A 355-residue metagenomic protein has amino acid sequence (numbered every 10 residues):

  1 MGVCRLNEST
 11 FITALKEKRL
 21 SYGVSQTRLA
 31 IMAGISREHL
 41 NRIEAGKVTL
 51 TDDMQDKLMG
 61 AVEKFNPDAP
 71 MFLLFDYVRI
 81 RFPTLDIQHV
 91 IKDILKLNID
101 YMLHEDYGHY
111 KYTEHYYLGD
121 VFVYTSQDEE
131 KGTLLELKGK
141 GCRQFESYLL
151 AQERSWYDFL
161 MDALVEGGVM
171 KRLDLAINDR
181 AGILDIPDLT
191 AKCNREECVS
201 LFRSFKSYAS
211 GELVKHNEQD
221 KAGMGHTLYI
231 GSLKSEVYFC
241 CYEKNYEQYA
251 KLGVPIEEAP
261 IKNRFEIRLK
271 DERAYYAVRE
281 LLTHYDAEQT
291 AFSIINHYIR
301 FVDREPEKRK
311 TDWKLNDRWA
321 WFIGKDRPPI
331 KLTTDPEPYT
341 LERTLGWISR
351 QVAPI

Functional and structural regions predicted by a protein language model:
M1-T10, E17, S21, G60-T340 (+1 more regions): Structured, helix-rich domain cores that form ligand/interaction pockets
T13, R28-M32, K314: N-proximal short alpha-helices
L15, Q26, R37, D52-Q55 (+2 more regions): Helix-turn-helix DNA-binding elements, focusing on the entry/boundary residues of the two helices that contact DNA
K16, E44: A conserved short alpha-helix in the GNAT/GCN5 acetyltransferase fold that borders and helps form the acetyl-CoA
G23-R42: Short alpha-helical DNA-recognition segment
G46-G60: Short, basic-rich loop-to-helix N-cap that marks the start of a DNA-contacting helix
